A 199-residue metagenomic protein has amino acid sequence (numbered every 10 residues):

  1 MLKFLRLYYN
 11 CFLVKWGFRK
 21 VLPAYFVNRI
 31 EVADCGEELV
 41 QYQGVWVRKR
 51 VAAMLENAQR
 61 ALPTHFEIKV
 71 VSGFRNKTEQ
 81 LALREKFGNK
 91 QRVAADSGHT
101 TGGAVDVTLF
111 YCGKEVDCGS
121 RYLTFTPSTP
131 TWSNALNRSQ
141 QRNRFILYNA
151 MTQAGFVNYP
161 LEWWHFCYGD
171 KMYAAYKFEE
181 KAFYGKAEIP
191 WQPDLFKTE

Functional and structural regions predicted by a protein language model:
M1-G73, K77, L81-L161, G169-E199: Extracytoplasmic cell-surface/polysaccharide-interacting catalytic and binding patches
F166: Conserved metal-phosphate-binding beta-hairpin within the catalytic cores of diverse ATP-dependent phosphoryl-transfer
